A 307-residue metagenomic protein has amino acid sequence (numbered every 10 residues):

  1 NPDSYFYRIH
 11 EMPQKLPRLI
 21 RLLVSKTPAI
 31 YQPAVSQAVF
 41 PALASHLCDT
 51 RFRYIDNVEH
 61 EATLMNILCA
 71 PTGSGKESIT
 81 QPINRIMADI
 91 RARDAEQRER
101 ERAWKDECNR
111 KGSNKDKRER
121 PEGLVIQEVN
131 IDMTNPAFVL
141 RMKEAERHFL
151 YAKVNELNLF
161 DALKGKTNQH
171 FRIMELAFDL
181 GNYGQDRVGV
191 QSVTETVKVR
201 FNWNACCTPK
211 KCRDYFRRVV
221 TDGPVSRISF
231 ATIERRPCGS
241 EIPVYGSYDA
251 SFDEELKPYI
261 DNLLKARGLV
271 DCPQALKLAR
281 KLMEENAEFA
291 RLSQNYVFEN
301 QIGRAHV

Functional and structural regions predicted by a protein language model:
N1-R304: Phosphate-handling catalytic cores of nucleic-acid transaction enzymes
